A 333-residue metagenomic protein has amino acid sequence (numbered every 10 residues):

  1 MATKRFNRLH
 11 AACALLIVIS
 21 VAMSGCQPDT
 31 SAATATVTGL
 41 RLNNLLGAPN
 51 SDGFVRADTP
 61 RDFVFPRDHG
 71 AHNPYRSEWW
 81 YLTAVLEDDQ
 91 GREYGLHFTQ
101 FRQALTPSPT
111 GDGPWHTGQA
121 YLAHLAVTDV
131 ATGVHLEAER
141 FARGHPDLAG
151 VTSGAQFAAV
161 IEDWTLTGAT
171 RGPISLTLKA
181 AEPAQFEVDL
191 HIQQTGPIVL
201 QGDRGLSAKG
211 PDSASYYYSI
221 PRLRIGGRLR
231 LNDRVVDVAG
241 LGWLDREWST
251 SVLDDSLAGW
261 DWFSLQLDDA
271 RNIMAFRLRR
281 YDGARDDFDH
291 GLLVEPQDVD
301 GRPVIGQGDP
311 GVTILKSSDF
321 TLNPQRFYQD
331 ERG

Functional and structural regions predicted by a protein language model:
A2-C13: Bacterial N-terminal signal peptides that target proteins for export
K4, Q27-G333: Structured soluble/peripheral alpha/beta segments that form catalytic or ligand/cofactor-binding pockets
C13-I19: Hydrophobic helical h-region of N-terminal Sec-dependent signal peptides in bacterial secretory/periplasmic proteins
V21-G25: C-terminal motif of bacterial Sec signal peptides marking the signal peptidase cleavage site
